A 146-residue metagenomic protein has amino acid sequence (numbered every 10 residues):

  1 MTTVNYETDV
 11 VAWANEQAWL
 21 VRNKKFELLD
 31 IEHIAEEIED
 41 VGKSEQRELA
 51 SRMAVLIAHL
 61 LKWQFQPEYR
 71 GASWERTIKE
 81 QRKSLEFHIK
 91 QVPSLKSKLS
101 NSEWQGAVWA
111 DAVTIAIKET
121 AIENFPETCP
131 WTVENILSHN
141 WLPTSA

Functional and structural regions predicted by a protein language model:
M1-A146: Surface/interface-facing alpha-helical segments and adjacent flexible terminal/loop regions used for partner/assembly
